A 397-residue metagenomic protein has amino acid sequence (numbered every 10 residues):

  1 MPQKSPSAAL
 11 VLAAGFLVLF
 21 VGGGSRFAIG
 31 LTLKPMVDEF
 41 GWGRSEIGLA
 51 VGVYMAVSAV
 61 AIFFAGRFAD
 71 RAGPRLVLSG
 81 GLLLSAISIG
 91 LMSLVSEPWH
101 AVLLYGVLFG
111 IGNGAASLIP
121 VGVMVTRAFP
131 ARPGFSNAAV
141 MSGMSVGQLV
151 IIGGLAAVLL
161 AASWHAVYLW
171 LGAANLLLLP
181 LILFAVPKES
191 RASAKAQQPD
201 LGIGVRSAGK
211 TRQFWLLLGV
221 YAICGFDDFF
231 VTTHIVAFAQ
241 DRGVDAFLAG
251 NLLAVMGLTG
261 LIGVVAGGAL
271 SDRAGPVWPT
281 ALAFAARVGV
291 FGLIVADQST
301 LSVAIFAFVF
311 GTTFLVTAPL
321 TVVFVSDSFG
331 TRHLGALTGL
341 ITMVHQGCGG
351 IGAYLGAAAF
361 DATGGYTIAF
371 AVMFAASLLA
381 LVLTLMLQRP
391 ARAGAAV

Functional and structural regions predicted by a protein language model:
F20, H100-A115, A222, S302-V316: Hydrophobic core of transmembrane alpha-helices in multi-pass small-molecule transporters, especially MFS/SLC-type
I29-L33, R212-V264: Extracytoplasmic gate region of multi-pass secondary transporters
V60-P98: Conserved MFS/SLC helix-loop-helix module at the cytosolic interface between two early adjacent transmembrane helices
Y105-S142, G330: Cytoplasmic helix-loop-helix junction between adjacent transmembrane helices in 12-TM secondary transporters
A139, Q148, S328-T363: A late C-terminal transmembrane helix in Major Facilitator Superfamily
V140-P187: Helix-loop-helix hairpin linking two adjacent transmembrane segments in secondary transporters
Y168-F184, I368-L385: Symmetry-related core transmembrane helices of the 12-TM Major Facilitator Superfamily/SLC fold
D228, M256-F324: C-terminal transmembrane helical hairpin of 12-TM major facilitator-type secondary transporters
